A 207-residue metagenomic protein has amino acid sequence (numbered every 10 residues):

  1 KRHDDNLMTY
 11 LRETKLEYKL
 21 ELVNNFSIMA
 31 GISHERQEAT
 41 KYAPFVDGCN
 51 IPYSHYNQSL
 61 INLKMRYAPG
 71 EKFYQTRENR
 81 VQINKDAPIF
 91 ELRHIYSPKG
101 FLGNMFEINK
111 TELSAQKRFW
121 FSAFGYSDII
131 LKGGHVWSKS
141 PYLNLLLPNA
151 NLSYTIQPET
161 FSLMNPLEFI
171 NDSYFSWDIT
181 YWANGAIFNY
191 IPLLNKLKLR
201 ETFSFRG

Functional and structural regions predicted by a protein language model:
K1-G207: Exposed, low-structure sequence patches enriched in small/polar residues
